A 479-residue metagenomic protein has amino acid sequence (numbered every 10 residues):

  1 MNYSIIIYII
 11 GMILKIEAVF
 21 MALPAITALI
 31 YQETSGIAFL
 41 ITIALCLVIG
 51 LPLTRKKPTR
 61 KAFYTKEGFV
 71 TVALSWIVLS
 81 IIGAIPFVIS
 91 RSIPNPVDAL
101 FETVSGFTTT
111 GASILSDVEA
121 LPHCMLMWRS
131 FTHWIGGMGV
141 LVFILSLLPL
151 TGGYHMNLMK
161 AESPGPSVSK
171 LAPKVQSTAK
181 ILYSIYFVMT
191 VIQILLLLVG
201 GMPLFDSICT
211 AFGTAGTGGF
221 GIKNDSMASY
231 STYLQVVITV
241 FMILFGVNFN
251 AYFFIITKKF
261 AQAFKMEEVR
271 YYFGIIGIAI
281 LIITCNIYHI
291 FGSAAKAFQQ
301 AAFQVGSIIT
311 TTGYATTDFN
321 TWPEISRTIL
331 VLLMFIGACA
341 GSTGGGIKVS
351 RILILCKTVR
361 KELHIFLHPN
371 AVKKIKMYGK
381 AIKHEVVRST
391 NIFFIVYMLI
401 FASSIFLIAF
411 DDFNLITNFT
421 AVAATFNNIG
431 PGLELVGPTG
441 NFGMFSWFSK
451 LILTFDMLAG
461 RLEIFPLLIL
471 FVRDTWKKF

Functional and structural regions predicted by a protein language model:
M1-F479: Membrane-proximal intracellular helices of multi-pass ion channels
